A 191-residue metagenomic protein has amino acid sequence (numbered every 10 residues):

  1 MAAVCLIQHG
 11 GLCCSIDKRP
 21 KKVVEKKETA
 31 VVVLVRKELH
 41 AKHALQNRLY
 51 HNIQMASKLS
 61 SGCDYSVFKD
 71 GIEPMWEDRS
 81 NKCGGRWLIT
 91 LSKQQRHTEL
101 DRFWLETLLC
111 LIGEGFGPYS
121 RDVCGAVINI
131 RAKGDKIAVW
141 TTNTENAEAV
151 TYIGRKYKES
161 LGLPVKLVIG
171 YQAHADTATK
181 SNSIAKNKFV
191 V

Functional and structural regions predicted by a protein language model:
M1-R19: PEST-like, low-complexity acidic/proline-rich intrinsically disordered segments, predominantly at protein N-termini
C5, R96, L100, W104-V191: Intrinsically disordered, low-complexity, Lys/Arg-biased terminal tails
A30-V33, K37: Short aromatic-glycine-(Arg/Gly/Cys) micro-motifs in beta-strand/loop hairpins
Q46-A56: Short active-site loop/helix that positions an aromatic residue
R48, W87, A138-V139: Conserved, well-structured core segments
A56, W76-S80, A126-N129: Beta-strand elements of modular eukaryotic interaction domains
S61-S120: Amphipathic alpha-helical interface segments within eukaryotic helical scaffold and small GTPase-regulatory domains
